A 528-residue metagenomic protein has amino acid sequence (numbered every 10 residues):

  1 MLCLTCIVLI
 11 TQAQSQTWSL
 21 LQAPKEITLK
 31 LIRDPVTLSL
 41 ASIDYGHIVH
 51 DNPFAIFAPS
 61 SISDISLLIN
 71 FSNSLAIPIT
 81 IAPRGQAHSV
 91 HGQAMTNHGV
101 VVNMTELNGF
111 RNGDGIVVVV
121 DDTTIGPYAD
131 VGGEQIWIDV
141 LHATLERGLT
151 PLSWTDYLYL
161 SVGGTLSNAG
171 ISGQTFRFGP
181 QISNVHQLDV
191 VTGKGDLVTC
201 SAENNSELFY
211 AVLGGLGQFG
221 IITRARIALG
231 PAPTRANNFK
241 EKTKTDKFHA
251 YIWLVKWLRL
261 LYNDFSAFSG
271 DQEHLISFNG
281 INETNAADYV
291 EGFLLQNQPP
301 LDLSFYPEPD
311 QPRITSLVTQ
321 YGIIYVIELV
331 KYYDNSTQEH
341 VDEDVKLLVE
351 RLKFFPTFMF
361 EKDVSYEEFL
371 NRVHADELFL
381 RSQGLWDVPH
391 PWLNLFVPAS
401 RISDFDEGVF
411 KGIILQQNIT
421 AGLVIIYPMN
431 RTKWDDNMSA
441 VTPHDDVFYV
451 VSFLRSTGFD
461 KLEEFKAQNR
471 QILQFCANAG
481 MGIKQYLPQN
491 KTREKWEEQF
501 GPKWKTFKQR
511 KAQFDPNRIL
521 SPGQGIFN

Functional and structural regions predicted by a protein language model:
M1-S15: Cleavable N-terminal signal peptides of Sec/SRP-targeted secreted and luminal proteins
T17-S42, A94: Conserved oxyanion/phosphate-binding beta-strand-loop segments in alpha/beta enzyme cores
L40, Y45-D156, N168-Q174: Glycine-rich N-terminal segment of FAD-binding domains in flavoprotein oxidoreductases, spanning the beta-loop-helix
I81-G85, D288-L295, I419-N437, G482-Q489: A short glycine-rich, hydrophobically flanked beta-strand micro-motif that places a catalytic Asp/Glu for divalent metal
S167, H186-L395, A399, T420: C-terminal substrate-binding/cap subdomain adjacent to the FAD-binding core in PCMH-type and related FAD-linked
R372-L385, P391, N478-N528: Activity-critical C-terminal alpha-helical subdomain
V397-S403, Y449-V450, S456-N478: Extended C-terminal subregions enriched in glycine
S400-V451: C-terminal structural cap/anchor segments
